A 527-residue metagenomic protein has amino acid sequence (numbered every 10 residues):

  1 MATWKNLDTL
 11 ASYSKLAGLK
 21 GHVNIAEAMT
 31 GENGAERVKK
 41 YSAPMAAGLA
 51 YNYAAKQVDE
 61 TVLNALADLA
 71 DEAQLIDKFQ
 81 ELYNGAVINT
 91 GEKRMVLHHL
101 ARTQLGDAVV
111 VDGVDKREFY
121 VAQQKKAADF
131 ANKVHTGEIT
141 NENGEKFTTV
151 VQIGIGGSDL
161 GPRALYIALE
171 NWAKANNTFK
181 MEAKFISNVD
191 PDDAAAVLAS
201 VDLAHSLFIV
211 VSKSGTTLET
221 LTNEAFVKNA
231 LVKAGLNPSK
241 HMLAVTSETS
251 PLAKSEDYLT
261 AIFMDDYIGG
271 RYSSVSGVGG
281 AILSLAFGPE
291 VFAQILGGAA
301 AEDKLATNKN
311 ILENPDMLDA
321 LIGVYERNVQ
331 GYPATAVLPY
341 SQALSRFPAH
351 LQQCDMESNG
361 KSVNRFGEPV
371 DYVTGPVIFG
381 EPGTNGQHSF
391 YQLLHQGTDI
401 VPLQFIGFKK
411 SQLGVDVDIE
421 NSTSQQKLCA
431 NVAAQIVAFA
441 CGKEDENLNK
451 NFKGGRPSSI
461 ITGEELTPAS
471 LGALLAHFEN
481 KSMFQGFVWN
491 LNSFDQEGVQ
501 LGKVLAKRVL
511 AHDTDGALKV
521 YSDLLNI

Functional and structural regions predicted by a protein language model:
W4-N143, N421-C429, A440-C441, G463 (+2 more regions): Extended, charge-enriched "interface" segments that sit outside catalytic cores
S12, R37, V58-L66, K78 (+17 more regions): General structural feature for long, well-ordered alpha-helical segments within catalytic domains of soluble enzymes
D129-G137, N143-K309, A511: Glycine-rich phosphate-binding loops that contact phosphosugars or nucleotide phosphates
T148-G156, F208-S214, A334-S341, I378 (+1 more regions): Short glycine-rich or small-residue beta-strand-to-loop segments that form or flank ligand, phosphate, metal/Fe-S
L165-E170, A199-L203, A225-V227, L259 (+4 more regions): Short, solvent-exposed amphipathic alpha-helical segments in soluble enzyme and RNA/protein-processing domains
A230-V415, G454, L501-I527: Active-site phosphate/pyrophosphate-binding segments
V415-K450: Acidic, Ser/Thr-rich peripheral helices and adjacent loops at domain boundaries
S459-I527: C-terminal helical/tail subdomains of lipid-metabolizing enzymes
